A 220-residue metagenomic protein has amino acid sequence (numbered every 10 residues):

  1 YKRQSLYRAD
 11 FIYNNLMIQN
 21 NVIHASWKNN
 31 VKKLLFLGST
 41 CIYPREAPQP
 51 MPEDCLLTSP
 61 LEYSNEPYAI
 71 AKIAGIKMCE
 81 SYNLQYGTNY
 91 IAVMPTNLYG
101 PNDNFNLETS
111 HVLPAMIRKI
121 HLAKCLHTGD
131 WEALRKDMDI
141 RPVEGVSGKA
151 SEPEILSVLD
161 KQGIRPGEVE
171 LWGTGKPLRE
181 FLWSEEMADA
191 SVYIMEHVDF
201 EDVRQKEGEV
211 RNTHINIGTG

Functional and structural regions predicted by a protein language model:
K2-N104, D189-S191, M195: N-terminal Rossmann-like NAD(P)+-binding domain of SDR-like oxidoreductases, especially those catalyzing
S5, P52, W172-G173, G218: Residue-level detector of conserved, well-ordered beta-strand and adjacent loop positions that form binding/recognition
N14-M17, E66, I70, L107-H111 (+2 more regions): Residue-level signal for the nucleotide or nucleotide-sugar donor/cofactor binding architecture
H24, I215-I217: A short beta-strand signature of PAS-family and PAS-like sensory folds
P60, E170-P177: Catalytic Tyr-x(3-8)-Lys segment
L84, L98, P114-E170, R179-I215: Alpha-helical substrate-binding/gating segment
L98-Y99, G175-L178, G220: Short, internal active-site loops enriched in acidic
